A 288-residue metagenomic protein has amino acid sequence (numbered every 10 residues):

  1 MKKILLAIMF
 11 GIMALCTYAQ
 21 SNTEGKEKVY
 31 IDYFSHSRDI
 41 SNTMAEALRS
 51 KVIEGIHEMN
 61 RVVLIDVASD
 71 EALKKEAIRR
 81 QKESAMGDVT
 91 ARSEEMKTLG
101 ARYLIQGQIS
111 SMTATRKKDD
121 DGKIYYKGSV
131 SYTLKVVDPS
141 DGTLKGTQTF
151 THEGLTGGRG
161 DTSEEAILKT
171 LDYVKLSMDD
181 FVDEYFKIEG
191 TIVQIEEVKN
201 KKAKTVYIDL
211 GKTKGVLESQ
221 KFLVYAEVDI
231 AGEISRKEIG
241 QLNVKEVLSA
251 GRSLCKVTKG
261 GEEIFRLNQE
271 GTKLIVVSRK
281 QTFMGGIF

Functional and structural regions predicted by a protein language model:
M1-I4: Positively charged n-region of N-terminal signal peptides that target proteins for export
A7-C16: Bacterial N-terminal signal peptides
C16-E71, T151, G160, E164 (+3 more regions): A structural "domain/chain start" motif
G25-D32, I40-Q108, T143-T147, V216-Q220 (+2 more regions): N-terminal segment of the mature soluble domain
E83-V137, K259: Surface-exposed short loop/turn segments
Y103, D183-I188, E233-G240: Short coil-to-beta-strand transition motifs
S131, V137-Y173, G232-S253, T258-E263: Short secondary-structure boundary motifs at beta->alpha junctions and helix caps
Q220-F288: Beta-strand/loop-dominated core regions that host nucleotide or nucleotide-derived cofactor-binding catalytic loops
